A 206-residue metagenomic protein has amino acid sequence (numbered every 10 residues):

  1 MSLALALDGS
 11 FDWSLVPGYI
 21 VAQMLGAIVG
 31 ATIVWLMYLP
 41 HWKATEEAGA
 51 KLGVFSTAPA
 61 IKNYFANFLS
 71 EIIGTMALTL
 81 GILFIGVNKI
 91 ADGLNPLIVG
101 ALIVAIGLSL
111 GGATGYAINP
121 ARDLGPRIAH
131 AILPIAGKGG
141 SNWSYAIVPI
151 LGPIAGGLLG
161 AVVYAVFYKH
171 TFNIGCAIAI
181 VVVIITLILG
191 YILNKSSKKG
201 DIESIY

Functional and structural regions predicted by a protein language model:
M1-Y206: Membrane-interface helix-loop junctions and terminal tails of multi-pass membrane proteins
